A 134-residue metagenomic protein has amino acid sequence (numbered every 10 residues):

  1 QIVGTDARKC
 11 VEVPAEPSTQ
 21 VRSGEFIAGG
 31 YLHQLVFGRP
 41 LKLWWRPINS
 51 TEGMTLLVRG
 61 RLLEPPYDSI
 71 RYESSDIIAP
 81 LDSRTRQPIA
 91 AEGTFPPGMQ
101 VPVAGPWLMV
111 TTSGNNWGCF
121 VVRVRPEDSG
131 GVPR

Functional and structural regions predicted by a protein language model:
Q1-P102, P106-R134: Contiguous segments within soluble domain cores/interaction surfaces
